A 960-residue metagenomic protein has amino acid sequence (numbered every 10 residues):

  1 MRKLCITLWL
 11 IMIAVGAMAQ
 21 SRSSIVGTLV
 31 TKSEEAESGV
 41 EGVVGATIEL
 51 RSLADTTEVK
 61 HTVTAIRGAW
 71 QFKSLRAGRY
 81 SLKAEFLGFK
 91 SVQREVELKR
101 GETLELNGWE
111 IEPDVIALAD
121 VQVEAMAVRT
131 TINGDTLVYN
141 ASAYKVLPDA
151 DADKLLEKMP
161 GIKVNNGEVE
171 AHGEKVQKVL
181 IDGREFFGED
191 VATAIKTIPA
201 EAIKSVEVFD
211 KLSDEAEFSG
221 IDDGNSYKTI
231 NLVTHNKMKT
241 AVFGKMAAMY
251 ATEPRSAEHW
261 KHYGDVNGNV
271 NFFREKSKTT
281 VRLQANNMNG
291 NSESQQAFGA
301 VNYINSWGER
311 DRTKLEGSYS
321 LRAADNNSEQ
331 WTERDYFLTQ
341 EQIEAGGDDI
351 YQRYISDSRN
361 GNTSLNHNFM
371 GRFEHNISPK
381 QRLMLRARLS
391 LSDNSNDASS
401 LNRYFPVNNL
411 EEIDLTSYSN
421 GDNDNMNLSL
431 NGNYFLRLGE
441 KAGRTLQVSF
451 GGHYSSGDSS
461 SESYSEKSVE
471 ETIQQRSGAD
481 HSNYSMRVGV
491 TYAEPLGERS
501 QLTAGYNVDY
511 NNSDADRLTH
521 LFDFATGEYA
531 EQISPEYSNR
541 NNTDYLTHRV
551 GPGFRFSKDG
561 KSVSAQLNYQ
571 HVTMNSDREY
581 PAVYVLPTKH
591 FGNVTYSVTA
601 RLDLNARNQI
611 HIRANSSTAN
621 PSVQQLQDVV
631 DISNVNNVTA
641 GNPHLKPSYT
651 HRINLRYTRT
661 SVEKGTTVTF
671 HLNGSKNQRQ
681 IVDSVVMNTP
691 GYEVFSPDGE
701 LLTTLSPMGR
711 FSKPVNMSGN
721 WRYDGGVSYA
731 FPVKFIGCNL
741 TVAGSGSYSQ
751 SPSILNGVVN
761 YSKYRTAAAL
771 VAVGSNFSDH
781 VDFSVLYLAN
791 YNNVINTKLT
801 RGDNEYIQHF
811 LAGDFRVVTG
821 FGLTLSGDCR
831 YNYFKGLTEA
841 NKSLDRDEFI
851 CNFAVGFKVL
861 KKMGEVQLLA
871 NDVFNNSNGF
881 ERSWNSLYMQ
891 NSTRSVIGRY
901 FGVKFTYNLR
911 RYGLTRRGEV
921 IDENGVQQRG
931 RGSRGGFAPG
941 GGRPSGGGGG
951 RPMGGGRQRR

Functional and structural regions predicted by a protein language model:
T28-V43: Structural motif
T47-R51, E85-L87, L106-K145, V164-G167 (+3 more regions): Short, acidic, small-residue-rich periplasmic hinge/interaction motif at the N-terminus of Gram-negative outer-membrane
R51-T57, R79, K83-R94: A short, solvent-exposed loop/turn motif at the edges and junctions of modular extracellular/periplasmic domains
L53-A69: Short, acidic Ser/Thr/Gly-rich low-complexity loop/linker segments typical of extracellular and cell-surface proteins
F89-L106: Structured interaction patches on ligand/partner-binding surfaces of diverse proteins
T136-M159, A171, I181-F186, A248-H259: Short, polar/charged loop or turn motifs at beta-strand boundaries
N165-A216, T229-N236, S277: Periplasmic plug
E189, L212-H262, K276-R960: Primarily recognizes Gram-negative and organellar outer-membrane beta-barrels
